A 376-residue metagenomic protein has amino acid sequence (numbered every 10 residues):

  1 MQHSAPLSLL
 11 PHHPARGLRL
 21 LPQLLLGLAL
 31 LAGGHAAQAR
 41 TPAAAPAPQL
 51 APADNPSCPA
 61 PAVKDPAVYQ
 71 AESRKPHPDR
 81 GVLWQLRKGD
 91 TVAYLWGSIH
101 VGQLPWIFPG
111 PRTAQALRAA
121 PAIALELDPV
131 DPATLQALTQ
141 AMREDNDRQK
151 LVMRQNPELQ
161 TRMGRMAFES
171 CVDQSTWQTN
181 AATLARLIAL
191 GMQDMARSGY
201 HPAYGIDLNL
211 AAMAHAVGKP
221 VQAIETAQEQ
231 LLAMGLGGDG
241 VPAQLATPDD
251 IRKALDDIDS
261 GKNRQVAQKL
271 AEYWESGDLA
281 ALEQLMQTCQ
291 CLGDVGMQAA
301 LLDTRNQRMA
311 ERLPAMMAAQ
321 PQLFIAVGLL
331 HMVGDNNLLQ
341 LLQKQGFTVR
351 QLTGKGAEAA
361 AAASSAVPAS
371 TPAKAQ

Functional and structural regions predicted by a protein language model:
M1-R16: N-terminal secretory signal peptides that target proteins for export/translocation
R16-G33: Bacterial N-terminal signal peptides
L21, G110, N306-A310: Short, well-ordered alpha-helical scaffold segments within catalytic/effector domains
G34-A36, I251: Intrinsic disorder/low-complexity detector
A36-A39, A44: Boundary at the C-terminal end of the N-terminal hydrophobic targeting segment
P48-P76, R80-A300: Structured, acidic catalytic/metal-binding patches in enzyme active sites
A299-Q376: C-terminal soluble interaction/assembly domains
